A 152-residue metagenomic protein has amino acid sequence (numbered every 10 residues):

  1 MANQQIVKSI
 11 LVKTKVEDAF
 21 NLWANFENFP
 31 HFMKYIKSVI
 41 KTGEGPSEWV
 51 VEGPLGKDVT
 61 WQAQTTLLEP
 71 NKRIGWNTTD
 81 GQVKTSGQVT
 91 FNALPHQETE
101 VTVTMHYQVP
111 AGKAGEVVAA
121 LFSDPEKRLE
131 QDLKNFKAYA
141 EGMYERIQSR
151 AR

Functional and structural regions predicted by a protein language model:
M1-P46, E52, N135-Y139, A151: Hydrophobic ligand-binding cavity/cleft-lining segments
N3-S9, P46, T60, R73 (+2 more regions): Intrinsic-disorder/low-complexity, polar/charged segments enriched in Ser/Thr/Lys/Arg/Asp/Glu/Gln
S9-K13, I40, V50, Q64 (+3 more regions): Generic structural detector for well-ordered beta-strands
V16, K41, L67-N71, T90-E100: A short, structured loop/turn motif at beta-sheet edges
S47-P54, I74-D80: Short beta-strand segments that buttress and anchor functional surface loops
G53-T60, V109-K113: Short, cysteine-centered beta-strand-loop-beta hairpins and adjacent loop/turn segments enriched in charged/polar
N77-Q131, A138, I147-A151: Beta-strand/loop substructures that line and gate deep hydrophobic ligand-binding cavities in soluble
